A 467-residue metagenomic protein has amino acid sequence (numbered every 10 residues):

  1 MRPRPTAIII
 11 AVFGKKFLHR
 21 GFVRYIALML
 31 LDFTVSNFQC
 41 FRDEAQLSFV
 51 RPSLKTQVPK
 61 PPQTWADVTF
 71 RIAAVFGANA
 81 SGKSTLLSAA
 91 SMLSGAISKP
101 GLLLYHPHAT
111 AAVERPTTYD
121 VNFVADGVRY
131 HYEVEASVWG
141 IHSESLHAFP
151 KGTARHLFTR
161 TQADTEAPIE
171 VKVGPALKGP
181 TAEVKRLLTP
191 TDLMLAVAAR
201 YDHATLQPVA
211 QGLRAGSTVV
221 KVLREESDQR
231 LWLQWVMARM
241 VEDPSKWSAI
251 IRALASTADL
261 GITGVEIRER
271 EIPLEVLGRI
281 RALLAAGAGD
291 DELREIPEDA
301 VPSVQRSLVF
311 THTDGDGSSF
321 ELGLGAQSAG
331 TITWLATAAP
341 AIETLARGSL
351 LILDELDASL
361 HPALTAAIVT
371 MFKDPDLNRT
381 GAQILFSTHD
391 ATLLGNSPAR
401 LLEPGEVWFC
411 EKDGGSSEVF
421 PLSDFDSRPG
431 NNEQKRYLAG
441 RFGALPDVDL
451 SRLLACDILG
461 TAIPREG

Functional and structural regions predicted by a protein language model:
R2-A7: Extreme N-terminal basic, low-complexity initiation segments that serve as generic localization/processing leaders
I8-W65, R71-S94, T311-P446: Switch/communication elements of ASCE P-loop NTPase nucleotide-binding domains
V35, V121-G127, A148, H312-D316: Short acidic, glycine-rich loop/turn motifs
S36, W232-L324, R441, R452 (+1 more regions): Extended helical coiled-coil dimerization/tether regions that scaffold and oligomerize large DNA-maintenance assemblies
Q46, D120, H131-E135, E298 (+1 more regions): Short, surface-exposed charged micro-motifs
W65-A74, A78-A80, S84-I141: Conserved P-loop NTP-binding catalytic core
G101-Y105, E292, T388-L393: Short Pro/Gly-enriched beta-strand edge/turn motifs at strand-loop
H131-A282: Electropositive, glycine-dotted interaction segments that contact anionic polymers or phosphate-rich ligands
